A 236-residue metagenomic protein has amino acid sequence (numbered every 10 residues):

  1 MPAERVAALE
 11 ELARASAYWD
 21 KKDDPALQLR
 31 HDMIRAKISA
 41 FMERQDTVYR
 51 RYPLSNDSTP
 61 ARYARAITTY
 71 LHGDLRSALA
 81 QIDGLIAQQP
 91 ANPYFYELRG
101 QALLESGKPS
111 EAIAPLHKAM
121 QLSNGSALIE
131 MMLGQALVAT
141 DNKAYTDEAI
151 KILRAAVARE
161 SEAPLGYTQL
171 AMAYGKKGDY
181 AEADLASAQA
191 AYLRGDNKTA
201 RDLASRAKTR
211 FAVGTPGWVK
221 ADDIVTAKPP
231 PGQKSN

Functional and structural regions predicted by a protein language model:
M1-K118, L122, K151, E182 (+3 more regions): Extracytoplasmic and endomembrane cell-envelope/extracellular-matrix remodeling and assembly machinery
T69, L103, L137-T140, Y174 (+2 more regions): Residue at a conserved register position within TPR or TPR-like alpha-solenoid repeats
I86-A87, M120-Q121, R154-A158, G175 (+2 more regions): Conserved structural position within tetratricopeptide repeats
G107, A139-K143, G178-A181, A212-T215 (+1 more regions): Short coil/turn linking the two alpha-helices of tandem helical-hairpin repeats
K176, L185-S187, L193-N236: Terminal, low-structured helical/coil segments at or just beyond the last alpha-helical repeat
